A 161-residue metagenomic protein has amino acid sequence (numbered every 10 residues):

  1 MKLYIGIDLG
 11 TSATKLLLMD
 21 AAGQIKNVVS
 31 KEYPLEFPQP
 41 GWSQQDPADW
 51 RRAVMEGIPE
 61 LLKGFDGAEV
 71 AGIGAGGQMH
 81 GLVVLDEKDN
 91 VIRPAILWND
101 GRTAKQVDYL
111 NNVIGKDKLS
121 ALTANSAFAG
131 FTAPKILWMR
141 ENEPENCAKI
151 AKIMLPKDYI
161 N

Functional and structural regions predicted by a protein language model:
M1-R93, A121, K149: N-terminal glycine/serine-rich phosphate-binding loop of ATP-dependent small-molecule kinases, especially carbohydrate
I58-N161: Glycine-rich phosphate-binding/catalytic subdomain of phosphoryl-transfer and nucleotide/sugar-phosphate-processing
